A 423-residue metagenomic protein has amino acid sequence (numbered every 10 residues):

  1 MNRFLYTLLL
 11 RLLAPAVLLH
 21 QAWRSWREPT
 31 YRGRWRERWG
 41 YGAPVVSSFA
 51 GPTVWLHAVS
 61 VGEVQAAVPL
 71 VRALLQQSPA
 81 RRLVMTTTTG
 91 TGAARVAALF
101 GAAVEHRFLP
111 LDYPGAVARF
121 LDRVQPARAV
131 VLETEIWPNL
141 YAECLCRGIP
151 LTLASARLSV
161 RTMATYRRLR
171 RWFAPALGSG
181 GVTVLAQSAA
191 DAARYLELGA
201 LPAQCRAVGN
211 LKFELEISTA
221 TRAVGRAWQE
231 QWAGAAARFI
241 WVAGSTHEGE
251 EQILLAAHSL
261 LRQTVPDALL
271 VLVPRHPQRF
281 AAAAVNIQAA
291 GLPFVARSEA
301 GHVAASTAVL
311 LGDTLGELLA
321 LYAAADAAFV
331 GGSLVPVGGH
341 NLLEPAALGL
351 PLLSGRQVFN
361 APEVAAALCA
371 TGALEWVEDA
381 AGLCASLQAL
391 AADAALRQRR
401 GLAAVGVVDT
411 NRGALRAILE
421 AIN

Functional and structural regions predicted by a protein language model:
M1-N423: Nucleotide-activated sugar donor-binding and catalytic core shared by glycosyltransferases and related lipid-linked
